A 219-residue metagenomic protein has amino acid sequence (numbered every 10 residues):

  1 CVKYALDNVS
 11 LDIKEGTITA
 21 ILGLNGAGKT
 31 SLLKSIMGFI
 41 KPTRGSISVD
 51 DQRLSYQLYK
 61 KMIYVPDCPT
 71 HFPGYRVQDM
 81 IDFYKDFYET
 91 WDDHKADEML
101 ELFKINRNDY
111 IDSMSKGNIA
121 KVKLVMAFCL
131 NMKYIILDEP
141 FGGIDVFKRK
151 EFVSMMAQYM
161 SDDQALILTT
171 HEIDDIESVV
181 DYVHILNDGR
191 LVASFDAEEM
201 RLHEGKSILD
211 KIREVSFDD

Functional and structural regions predicted by a protein language model:
L22-L24: The feature captures the beta-strand-to-loop junction immediately N-terminal to the Walker
M37: Helix-to-loop junction immediately C-terminal to a conserved catalytic motif
G45-L58: Conserved ABC transporter NBD signature motif
D67-V122: ABC-family P-loop ATPase nucleotide-binding domains
I135-E139: Catalytic Walker B motif of ABC-type/P-loop ATPase nucleotide-binding domains
T170-H171: H-loop/switch region of ABC-family ATPase nucleotide-binding domains
